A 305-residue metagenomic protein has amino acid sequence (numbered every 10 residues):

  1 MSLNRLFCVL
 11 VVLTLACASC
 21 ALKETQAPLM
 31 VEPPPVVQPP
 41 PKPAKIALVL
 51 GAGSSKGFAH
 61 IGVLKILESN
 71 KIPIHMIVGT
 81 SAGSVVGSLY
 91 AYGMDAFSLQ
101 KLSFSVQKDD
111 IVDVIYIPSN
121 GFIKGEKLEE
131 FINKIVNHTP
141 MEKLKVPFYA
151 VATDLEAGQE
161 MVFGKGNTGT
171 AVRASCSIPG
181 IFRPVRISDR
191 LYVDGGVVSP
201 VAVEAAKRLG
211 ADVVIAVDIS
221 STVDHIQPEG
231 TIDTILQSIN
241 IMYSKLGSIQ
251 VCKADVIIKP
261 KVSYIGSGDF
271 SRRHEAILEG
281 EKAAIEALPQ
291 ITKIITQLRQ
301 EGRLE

Functional and structural regions predicted by a protein language model:
M1-C8: Bacterial N-terminal signal peptides that target proteins for export
C8-A18: Bacterial N-terminal signal peptides
C20-I77, L89-E305: Patatin-like phospholipase
G79, G83: Gly/Ala-rich beta-loop-alpha elbow adjacent to hydrolase catalytic centers
